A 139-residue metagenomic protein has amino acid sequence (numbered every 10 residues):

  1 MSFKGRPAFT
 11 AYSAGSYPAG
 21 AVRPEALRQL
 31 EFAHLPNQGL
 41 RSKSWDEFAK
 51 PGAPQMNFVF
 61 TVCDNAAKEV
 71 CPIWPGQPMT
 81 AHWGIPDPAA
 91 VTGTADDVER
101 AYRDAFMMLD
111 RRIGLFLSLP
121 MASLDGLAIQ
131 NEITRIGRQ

Functional and structural regions predicted by a protein language model:
M1-K50: Conserved active-site segments centered on acidic
S13, T61, A81-G84: Structural signal for conserved beta-strand scaffold positions within catalytic alpha/beta enzyme cores
F32, V62, D110-R111: Generic detector of well-ordered secondary structure
P54-Q55: Alpha-helix C-terminal capping/helix-to-coil transition sites in glycosyltransferase folds
D64-A67: Short glycine-rich anion-binding loops that position phosphate/pyrophosphate groups of nucleotides and phosphorylated
V70-Q139: Phosphate-binding/catalytic loops
